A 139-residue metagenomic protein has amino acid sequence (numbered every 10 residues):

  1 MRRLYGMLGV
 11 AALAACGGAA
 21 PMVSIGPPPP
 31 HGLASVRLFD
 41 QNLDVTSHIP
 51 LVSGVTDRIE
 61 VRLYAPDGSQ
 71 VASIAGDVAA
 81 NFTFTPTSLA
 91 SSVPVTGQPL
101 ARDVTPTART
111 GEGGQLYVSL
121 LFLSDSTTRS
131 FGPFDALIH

Functional and structural regions predicted by a protein language model:
M1-A15: Sec-dependent bacterial lipoprotein signal peptides
G17-H139: Extracytoplasmic soluble-region selector
